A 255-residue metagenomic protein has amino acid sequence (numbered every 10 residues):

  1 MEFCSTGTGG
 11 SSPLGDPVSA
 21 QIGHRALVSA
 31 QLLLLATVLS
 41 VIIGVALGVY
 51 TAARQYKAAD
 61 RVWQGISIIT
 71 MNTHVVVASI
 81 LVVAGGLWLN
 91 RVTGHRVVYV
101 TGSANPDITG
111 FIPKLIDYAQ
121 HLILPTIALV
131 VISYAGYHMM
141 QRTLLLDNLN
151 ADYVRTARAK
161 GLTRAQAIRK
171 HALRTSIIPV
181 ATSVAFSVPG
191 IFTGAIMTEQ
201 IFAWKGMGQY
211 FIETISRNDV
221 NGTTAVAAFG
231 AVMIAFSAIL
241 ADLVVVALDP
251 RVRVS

Functional and structural regions predicted by a protein language model:
M1-V45: An internal, D/E-rich "acidic patch" concept
G7-S12, R91-K114: Short helix-coil transition/hinge motifs at the ends and kinks of transmembrane helices, capturing the brief
S11-D16, I66-I69, V246-L248: Short, exposed beta-strand "edge-strand" segments with a Pro/Gly-rich flavor and a Y/T-containing core
A26-A59, V75, G102-S255: Alpha-helical transmembrane segments of integral membrane proteins, especially multi-pass inner/plasma-membrane
I66-T101, H121, A128-Y134: Membrane-water interface segments at the C-terminal ends of transmembrane alpha-helices in multi-pass inner-membrane
